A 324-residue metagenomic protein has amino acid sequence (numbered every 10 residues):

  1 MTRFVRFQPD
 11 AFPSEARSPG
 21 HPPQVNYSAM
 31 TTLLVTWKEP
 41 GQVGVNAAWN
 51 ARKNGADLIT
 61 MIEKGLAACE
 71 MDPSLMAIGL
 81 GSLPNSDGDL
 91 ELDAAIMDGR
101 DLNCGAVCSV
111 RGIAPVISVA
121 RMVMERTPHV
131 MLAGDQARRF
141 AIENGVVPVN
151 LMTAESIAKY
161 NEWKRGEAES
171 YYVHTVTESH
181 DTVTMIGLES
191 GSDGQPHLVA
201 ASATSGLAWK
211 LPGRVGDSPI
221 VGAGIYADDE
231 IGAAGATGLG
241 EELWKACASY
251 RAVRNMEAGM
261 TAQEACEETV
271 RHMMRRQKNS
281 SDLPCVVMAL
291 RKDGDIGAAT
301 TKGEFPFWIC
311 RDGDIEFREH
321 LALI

Functional and structural regions predicted by a protein language model:
M1-A29: N-terminal amphipathic/basic-hydrophobic helices that include classical n-h-c signal peptides and signal-anchor
Y27-I324: Alpha/propeptide regions of enzymes that mature by internal proteolysis
